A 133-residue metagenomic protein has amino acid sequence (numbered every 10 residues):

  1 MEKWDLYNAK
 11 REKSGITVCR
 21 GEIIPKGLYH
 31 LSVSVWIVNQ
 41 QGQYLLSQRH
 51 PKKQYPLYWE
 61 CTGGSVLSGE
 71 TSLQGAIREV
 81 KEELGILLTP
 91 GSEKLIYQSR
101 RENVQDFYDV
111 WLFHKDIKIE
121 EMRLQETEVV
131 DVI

Functional and structural regions predicted by a protein language model:
M1-S34, V38-Q40: Acidic, metal-coordinating catalytic segment for phosphate/diphosphate chemistry, firing primarily on the Nudix
L6, I37, L46, L112-F113: Conserved hydrophobic "DFG−1" position in protein kinase catalytic cores
K10, N39-G42, H50, H114-I119: Short loop segments at secondary-structure junctions
P25-G27, Y55-E60, I133: A short, polar/proline- and glycine-enriched secondary-structure boundary/capping micro-motif
L28-H30, N39, Q54, Q105-D106 (+1 more regions): A generic fold-level signal
S32-G63: A glycine-rich, hydrophobic loop/mini-helix early in the fold
V66-I133: Unchanged
